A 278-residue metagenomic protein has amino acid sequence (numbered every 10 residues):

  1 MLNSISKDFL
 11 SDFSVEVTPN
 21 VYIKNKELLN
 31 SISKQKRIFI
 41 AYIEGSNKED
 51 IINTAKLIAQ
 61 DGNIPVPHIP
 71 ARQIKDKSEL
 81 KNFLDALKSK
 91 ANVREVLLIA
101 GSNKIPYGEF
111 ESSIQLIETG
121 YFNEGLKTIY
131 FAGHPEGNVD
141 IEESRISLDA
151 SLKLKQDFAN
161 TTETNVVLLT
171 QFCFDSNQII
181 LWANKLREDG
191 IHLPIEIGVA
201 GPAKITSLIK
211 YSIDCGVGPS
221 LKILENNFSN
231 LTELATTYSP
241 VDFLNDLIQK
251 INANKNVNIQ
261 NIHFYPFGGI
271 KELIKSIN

Functional and structural regions predicted by a protein language model:
M1-L152, D157, G269: Active-site beta->alpha loop and helix N-cap motifs at the rims of alpha/beta catalytic domains
D8, I32, E124-L126, T161-N165 (+2 more regions): Short helix-terminating capping/connector loops at secondary-structure junctions
V15-V21, I99, S112-G137, R145 (+4 more regions): Active-site pocket-lining/capping segments in soluble small-molecule metabolic enzymes
N30-K34, A55-L57, A183-E188, S212-G216 (+1 more regions): Short, solvent-exposed amphipathic alpha-helical segments in soluble enzyme and RNA/protein-processing domains
I43, R72, L168-F172, A200 (+2 more regions): Glycine- and other small-residue-rich loops at beta-strand/loop junctions that grip anionic moieties
E143-T161, N165-R187, H192: Hydrophobic, aromatic-enriched interface-forming segments
N252-I270: Substrate-binding cleft of secreted/luminal carbohydrate-active enzymes
I270-N278: C-terminal helical cap(s) of enzyme catalytic domains, especially alpha/beta-barrels
